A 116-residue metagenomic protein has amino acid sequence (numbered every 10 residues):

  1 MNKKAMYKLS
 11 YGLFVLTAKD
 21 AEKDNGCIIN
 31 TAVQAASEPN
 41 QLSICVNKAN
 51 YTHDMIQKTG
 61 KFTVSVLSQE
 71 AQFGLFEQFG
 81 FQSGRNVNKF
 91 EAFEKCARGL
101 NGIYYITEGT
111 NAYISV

Functional and structural regions predicted by a protein language model:
M1-V116: Active-site-proximal mixed secondary-structure blocks
